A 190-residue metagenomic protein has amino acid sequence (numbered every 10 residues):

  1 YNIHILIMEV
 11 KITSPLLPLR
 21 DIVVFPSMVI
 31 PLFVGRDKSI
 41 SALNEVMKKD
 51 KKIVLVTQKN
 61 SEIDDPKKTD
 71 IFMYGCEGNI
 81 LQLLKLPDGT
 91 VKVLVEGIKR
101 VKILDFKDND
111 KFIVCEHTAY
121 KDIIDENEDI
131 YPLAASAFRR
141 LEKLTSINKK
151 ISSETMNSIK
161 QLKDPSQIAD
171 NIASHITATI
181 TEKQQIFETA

Functional and structural regions predicted by a protein language model:
I3-A190: N-terminal low-complexity, acidic/polar interaction/targeting segments
